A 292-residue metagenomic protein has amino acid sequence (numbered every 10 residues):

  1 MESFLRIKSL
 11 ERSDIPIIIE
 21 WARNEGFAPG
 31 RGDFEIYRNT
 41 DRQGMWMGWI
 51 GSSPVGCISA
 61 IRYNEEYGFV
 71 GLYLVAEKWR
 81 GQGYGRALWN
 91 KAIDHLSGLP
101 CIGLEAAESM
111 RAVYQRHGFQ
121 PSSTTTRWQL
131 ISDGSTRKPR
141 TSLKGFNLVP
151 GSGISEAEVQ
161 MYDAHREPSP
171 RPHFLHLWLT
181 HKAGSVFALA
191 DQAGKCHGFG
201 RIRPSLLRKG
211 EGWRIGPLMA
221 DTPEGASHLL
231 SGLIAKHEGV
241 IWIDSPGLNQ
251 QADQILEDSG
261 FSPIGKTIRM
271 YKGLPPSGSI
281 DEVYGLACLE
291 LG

Functional and structural regions predicted by a protein language model:
I7-L10, I15, W21, G26 (+4 more regions): Ligand-binding pocket scaffold of soluble enzyme catalytic domains
P16, F119-R214: Amide-forming acyltransferase catalytic core, primarily the GNAT-like/NAT-type and related acyltransferase folds
G30, E35-G56, Y67-F69, C101 (+2 more regions): A short helix-loop-beta-strand connector motif used in the catalytic cores of GNAT acetyltransferases and, in some
M47, S52-I61, G68-L74, G194-R208 (+1 more regions): Conserved beta-strand in the GNAT
V75, G81-D94, A112, R116 (+2 more regions): Conserved acetyl-CoA-binding loop-helix of GNAT-fold acetyltransferases
A106, H117-R137, R203, P217-M219 (+1 more regions): Active-site/acyl-donor-binding loops of N-acyltransferases
L189, G194-R203, L207-S245: Flexible loop/N-cap segments at domain edges
